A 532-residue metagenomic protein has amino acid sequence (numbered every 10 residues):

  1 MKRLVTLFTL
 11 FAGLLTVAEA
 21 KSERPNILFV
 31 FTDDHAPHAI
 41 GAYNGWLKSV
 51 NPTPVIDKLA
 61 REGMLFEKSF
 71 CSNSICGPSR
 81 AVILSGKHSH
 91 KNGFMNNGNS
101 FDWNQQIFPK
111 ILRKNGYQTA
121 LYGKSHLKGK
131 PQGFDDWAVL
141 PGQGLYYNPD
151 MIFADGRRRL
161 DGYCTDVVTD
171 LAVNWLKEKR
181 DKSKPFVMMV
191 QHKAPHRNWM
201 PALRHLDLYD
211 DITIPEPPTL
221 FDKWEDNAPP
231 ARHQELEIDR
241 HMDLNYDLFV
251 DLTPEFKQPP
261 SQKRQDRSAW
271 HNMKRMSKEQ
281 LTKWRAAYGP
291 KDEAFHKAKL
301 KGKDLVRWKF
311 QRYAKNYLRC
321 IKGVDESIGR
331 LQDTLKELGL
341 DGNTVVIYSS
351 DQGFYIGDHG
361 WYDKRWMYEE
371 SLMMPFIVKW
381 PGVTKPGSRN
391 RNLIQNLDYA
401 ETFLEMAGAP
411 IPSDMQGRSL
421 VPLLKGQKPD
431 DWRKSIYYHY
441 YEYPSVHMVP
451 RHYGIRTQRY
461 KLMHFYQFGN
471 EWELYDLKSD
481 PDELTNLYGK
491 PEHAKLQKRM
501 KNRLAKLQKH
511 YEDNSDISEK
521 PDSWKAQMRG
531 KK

Functional and structural regions predicted by a protein language model:
L4-L14: Sec-dependent N-terminal signal peptides
T9, A18-Y466, N470-W472, P481-N502 (+3 more regions): Formylglycine-dependent sulfatase
K478: Residues forming the ATP-binding cleft of Hanks-type serine/threonine protein kinase domains
